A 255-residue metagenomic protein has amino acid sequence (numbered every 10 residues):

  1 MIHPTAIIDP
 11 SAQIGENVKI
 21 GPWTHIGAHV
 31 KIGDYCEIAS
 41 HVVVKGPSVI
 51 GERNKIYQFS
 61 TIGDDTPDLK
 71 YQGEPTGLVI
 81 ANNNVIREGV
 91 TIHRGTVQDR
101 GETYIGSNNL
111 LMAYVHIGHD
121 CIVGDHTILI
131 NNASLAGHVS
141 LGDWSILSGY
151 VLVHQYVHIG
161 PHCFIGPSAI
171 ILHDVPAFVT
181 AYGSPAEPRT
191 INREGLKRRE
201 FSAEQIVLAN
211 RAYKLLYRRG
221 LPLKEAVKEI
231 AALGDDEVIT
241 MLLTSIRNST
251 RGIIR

Functional and structural regions predicted by a protein language model:
M1-E187: Structural signal for interior beta-strand "rungs" in well-ordered beta-sheet cores of soluble enzyme domains
M1-T5, P10-S11, E16-N17, R53 (+5 more regions): Terminal amphipathic alpha-helical/low-complexity segments used for targeting or macromolecular assembly
